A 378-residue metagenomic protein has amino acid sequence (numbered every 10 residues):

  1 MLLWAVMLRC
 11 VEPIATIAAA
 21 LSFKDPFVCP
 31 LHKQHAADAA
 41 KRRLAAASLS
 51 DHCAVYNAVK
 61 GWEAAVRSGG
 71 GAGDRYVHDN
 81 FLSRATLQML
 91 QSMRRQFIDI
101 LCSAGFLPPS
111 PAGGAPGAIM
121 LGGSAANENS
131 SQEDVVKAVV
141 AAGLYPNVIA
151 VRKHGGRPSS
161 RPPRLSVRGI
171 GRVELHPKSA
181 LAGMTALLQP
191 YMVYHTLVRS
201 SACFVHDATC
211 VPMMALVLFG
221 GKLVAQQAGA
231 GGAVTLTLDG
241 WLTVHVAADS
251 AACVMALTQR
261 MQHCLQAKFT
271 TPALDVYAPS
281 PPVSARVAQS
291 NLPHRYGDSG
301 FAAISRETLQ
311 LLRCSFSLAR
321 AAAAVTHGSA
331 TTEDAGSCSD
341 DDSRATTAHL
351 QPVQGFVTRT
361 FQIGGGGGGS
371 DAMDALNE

Functional and structural regions predicted by a protein language model:
M1-M255, Q259, H263: Second RecA-like catalytic domain
V244-E378: A positional "C-terminalness" feature that preferentially activates on distal terminal regions of long, nucleic
